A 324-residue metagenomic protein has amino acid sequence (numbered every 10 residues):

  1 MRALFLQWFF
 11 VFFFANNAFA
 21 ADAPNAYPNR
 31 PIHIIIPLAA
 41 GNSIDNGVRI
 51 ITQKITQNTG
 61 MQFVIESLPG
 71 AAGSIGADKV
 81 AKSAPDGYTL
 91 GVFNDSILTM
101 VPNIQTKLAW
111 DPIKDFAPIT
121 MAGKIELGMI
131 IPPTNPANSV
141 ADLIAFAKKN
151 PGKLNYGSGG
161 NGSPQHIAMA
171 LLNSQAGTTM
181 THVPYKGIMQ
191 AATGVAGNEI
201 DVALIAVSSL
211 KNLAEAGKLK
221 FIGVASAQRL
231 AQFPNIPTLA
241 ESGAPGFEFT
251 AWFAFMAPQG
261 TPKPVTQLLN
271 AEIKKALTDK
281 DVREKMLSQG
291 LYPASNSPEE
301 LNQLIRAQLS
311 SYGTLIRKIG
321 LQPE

Functional and structural regions predicted by a protein language model:
M1-N29, A141, P323-E324: Short, low-complexity disordered leader/linker segments with a strong preference for bacterial N-terminal type II
A21-K114, K153, N161, G177-D201 (+3 more regions): N-terminal (or domain-start) structured segment
D22-P24, D115-I119, A240-G246: Short beta-strand/turn micro-motifs at beta-sheet edges
Y27-P31, T178, E241, K263-E324: An extracytoplasmic/periplasmic, membrane-proximal ligand-sensing/linker region
I55, K82-Y88, N103-Q190, L239 (+1 more regions): Hinge/capping helix and adjacent helix->loop/strand transition within the periplasmic-binding protein
G87-F93, N155, D201-I205, K220-G223 (+1 more regions): Paired acidic/hydrophobic, glycine-rich loop segments that form the ligand-binding mouth/hinge of periplasmic-binding
S96-K107, H166, L171-Q175, V202-I236: A ligand-binding cleft/hinge motif common to bilobed small-molecule-binding domains
K124, L210-T278, S310: C-terminal lobe and pocket-closing loops of periplasmic/extracytoplasmic Venus-flytrap solute-binding proteins
